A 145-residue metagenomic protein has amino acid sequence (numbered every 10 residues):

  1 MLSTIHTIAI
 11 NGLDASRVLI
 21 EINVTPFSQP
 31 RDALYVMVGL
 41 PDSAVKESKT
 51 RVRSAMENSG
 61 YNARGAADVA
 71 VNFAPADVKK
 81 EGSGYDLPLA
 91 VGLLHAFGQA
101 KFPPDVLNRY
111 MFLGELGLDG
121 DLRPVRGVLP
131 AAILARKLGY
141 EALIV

Functional and structural regions predicted by a protein language model:
M1-V145: Peripheral, non-AAA+ core regions of ATP-driven protein-machinery
